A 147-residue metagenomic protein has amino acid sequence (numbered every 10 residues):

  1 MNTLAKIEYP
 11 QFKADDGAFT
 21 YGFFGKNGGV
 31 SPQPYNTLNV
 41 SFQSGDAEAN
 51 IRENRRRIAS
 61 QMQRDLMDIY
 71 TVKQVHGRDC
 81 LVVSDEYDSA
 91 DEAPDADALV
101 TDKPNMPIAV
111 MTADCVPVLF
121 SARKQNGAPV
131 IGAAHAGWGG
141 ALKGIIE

Functional and structural regions predicted by a protein language model:
M1-E147: Active-site microenvironment for binding and transforming phosphate-containing groups
